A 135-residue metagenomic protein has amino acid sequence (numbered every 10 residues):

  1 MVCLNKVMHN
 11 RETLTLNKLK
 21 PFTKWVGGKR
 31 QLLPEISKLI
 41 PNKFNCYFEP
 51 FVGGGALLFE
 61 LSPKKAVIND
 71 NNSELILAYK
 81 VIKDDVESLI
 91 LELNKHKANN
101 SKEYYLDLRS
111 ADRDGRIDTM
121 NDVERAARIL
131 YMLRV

Functional and structural regions predicted by a protein language model:
V2-F48, A56-L57: S-adenosyl-L-methionine
V26, L32-N45, F59-N69, S73-V86: P-loop NTPase Walker
F51: Conserved S-adenosyl-L-methionine
K64-V135: Class I S-adenosyl-L-methionine-dependent methyltransferase module
